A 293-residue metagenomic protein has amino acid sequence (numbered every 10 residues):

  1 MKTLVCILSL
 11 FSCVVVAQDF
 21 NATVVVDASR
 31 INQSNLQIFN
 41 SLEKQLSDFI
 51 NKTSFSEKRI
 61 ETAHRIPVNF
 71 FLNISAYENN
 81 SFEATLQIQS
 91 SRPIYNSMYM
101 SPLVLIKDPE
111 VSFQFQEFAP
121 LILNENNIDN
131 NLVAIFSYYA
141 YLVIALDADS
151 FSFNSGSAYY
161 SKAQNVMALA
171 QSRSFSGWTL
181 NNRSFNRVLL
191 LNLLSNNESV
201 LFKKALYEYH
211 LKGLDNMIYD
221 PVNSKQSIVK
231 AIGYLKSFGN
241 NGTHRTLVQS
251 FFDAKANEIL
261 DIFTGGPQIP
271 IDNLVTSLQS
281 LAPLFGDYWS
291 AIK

Functional and structural regions predicted by a protein language model:
M1-F20: Bacterial Sec-dependent N-terminal signal peptides
Q18-E83, I94-N96: Start-of-domain marker
S29-L36, I122-N130, N241: Second-shell loop/turn segments in exported
S47-F55, A145-D149, L260, T264: Sec-exported extracytoplasmic/periplasmic mature domains
N80-V188: Acidic/His-rich structured neighborhood in mature extracellular/periplasmic domains
S155-H244: Flexible, glycine-rich surface segments
L211-K293: A cross-kingdom marker for long, charged
